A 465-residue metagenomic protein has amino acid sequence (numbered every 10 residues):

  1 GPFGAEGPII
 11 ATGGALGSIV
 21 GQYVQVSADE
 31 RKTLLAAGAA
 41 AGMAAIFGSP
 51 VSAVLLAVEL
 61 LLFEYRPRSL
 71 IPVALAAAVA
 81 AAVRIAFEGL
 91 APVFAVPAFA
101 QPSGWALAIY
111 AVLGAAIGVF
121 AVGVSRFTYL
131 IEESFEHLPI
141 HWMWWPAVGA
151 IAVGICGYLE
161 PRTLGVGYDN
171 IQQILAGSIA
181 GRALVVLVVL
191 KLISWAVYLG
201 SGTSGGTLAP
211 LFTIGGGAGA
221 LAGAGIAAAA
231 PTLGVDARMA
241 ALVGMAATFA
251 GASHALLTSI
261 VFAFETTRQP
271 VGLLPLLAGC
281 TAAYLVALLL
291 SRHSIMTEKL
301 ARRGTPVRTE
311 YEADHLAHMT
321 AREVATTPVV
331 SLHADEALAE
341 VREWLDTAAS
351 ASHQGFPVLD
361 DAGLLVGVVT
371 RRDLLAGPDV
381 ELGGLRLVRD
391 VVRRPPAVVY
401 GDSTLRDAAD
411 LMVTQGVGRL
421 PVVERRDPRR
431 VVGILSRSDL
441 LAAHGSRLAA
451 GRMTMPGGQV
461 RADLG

Functional and structural regions predicted by a protein language model:
G1-H318, R322-P328, H333-W344, A349 (+4 more regions): Alpha-helical transmembrane segments and immediately membrane-proximal extracytoplasmic
M296-V330, L338-A349, L365, T370-L420 (+1 more regions): Tandem CBS (Bateman) regulatory domains
